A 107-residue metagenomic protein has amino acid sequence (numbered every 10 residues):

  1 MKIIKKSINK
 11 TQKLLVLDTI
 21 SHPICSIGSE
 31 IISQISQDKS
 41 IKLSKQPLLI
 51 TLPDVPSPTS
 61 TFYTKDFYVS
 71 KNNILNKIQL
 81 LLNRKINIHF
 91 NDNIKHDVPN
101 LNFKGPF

Functional and structural regions predicted by a protein language model:
M1-F107: Thiamine diphosphate
